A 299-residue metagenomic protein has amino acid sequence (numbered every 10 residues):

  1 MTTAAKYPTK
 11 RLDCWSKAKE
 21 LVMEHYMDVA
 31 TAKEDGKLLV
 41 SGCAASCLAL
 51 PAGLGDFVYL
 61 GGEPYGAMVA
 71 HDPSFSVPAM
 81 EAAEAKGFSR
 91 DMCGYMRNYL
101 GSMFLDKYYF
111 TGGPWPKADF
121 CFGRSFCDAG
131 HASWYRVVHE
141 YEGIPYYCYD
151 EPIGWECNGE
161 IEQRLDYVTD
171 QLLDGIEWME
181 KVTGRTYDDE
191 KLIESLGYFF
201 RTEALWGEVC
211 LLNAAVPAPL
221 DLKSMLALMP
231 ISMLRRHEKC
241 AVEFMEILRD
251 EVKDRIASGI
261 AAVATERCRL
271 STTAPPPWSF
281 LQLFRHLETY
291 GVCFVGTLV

Functional and structural regions predicted by a protein language model:
M1-L39, T169, L173, E177-V299: A charged, amphipathic alpha-helical module
M1-Y187: Trp/Phe/Arg-rich N-terminal binding region typifying the photolyase-homology
